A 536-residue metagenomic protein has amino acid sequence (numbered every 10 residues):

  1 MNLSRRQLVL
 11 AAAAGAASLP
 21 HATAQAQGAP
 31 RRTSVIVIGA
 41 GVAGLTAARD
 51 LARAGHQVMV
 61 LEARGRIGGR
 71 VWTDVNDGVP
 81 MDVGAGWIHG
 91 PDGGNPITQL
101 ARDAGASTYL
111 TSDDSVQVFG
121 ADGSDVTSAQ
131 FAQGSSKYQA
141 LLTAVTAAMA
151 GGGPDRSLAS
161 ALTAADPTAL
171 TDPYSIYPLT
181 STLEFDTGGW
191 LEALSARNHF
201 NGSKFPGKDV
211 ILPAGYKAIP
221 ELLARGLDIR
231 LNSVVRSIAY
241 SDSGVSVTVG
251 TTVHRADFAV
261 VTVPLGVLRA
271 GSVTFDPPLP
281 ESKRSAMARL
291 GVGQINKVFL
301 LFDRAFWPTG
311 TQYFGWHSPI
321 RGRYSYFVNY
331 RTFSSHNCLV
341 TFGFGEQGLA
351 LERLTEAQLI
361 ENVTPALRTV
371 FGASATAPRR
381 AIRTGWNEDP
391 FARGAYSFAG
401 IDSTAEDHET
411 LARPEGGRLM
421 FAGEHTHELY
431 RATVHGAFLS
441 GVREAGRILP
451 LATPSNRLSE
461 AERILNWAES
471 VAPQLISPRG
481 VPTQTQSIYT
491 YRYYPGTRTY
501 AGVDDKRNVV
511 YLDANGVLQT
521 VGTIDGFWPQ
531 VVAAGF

Functional and structural regions predicted by a protein language model:
R5-S455: FAD-dinucleotide binding site
V116, V245, N337-L339, Y500 (+2 more regions): Hydrophobic residues embedded in beta-strands of well-ordered beta-sheets
N456-T485: Short, non-transmembrane alpha-helical segments in secretory-pathway proteins
P482-A514: Exposed beta-strand-loop-beta-strand "reactive/processing" segments of non-cytosolic proteins
K506-F536: A short, surface-exposed interaction/processing loop segment used at functional sites
